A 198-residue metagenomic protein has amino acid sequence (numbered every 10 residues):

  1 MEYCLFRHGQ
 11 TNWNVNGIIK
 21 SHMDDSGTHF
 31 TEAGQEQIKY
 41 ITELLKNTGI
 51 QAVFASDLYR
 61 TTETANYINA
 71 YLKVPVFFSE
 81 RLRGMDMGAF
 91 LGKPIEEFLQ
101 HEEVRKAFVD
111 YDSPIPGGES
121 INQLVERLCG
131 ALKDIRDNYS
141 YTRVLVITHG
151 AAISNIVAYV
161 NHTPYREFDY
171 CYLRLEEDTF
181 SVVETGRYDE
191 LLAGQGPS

Functional and structural regions predicted by a protein language model:
E2, G9-L72: Active-site-proximal alpha-helix that buttresses catalytic centers in soluble enzyme cores
Y3, S140-G150: Generic beta-sheet signal
S26-T28, Y71-R127: Phosphate-handling substructures
K46-G49, I135-R143: Glycine-rich phosphate-binding loop signature in dinucleotide/nucleotide-binding domains
A55-S56, E126, I147-T148: Short beta-strand scaffold positions
G150-S154, D189: GST superfamily/GST-like fold recognition
H162-L191: Domain-level recognition of soluble alpha/beta enzyme cores, biased toward histidine phosphatases/phosphomutases
L191-S198: Acidic, His/Gly-rich catalytic cores of divalent-metal-dependent hydrolytic chemistry
